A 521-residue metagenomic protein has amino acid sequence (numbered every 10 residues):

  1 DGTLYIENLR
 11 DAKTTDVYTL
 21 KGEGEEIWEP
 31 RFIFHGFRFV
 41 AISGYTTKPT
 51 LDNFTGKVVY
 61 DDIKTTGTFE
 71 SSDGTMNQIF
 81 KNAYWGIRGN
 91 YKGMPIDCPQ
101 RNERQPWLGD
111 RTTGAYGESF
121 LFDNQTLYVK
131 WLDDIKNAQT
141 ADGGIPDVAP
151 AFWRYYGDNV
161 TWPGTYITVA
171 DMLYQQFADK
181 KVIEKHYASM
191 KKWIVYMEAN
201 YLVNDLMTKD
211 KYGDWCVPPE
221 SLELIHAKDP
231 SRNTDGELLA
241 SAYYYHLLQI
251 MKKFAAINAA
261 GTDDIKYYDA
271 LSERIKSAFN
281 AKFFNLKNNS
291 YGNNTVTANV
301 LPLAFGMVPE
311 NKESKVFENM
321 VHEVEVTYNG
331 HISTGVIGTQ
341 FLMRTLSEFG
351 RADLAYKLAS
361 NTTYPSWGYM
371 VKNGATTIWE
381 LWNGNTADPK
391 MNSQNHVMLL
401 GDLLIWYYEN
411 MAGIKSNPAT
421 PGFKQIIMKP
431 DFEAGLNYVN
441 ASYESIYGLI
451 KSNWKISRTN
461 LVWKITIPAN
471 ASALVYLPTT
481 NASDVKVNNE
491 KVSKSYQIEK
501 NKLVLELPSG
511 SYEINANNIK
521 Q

Functional and structural regions predicted by a protein language model:
D1, E29-F32, S43, D110-A138 (+4 more regions): Alpha-helical support elements that line or immediately flank enzyme active sites and cofactor-binding pockets
D1-R101, G109, T126-L127, P146-P150 (+4 more regions): Extracellular/oxidizing-compartment recognition motifs
T3-K13, Q125-H226, T363-G384: Helix-terminus loop motifs that line ligand-binding clefts
E7, T14-D16, K21-G22, M94-C98 (+2 more regions): The feature captures the catalytic groove of carbohydrate-active enzymes
V40, A83, G114, I135 (+5 more regions): Conserved hydrophobic/aromatic pocket- or pore-lining residues that grip, position, or stack substrates in active sites
Y45-N53, M76, F80, S119-D133 (+6 more regions): Structural helix-adjacent loops and short alpha-helical linkers that scaffold large soluble proteins
A270, D353-Q521: Non-catalytic C-terminal accessory modules of carbohydrate-active enzymes
T327-Y369: Repeat-solenoid scaffold signature
